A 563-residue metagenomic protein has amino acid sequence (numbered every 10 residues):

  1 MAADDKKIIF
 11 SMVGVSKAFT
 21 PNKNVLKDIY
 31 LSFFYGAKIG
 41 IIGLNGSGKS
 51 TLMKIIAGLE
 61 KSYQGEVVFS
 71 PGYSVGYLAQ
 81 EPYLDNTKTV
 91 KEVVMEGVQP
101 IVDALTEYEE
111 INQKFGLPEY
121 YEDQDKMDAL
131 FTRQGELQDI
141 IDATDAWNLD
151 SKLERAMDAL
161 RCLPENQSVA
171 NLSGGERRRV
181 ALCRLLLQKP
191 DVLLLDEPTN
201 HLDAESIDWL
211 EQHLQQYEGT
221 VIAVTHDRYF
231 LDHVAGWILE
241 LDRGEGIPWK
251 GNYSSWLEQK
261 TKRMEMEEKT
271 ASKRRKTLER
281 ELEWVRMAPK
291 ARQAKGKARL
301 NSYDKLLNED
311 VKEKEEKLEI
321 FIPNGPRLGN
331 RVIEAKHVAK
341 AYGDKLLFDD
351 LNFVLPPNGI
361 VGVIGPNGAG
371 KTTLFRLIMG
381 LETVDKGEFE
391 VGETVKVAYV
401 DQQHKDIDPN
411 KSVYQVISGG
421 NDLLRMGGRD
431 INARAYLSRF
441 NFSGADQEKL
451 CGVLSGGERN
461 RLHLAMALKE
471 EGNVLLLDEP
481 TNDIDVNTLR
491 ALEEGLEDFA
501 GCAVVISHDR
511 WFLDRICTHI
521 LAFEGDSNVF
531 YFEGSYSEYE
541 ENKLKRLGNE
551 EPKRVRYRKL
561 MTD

Functional and structural regions predicted by a protein language model:
M1-S272, E316, P323-D563: ABC ATP-binding cassette signature C-motif
Q259-R292, G296-S302, L306-E313: Intracellular alpha-helical coupling/juxtamembrane segments of multi-pass membrane proteins
